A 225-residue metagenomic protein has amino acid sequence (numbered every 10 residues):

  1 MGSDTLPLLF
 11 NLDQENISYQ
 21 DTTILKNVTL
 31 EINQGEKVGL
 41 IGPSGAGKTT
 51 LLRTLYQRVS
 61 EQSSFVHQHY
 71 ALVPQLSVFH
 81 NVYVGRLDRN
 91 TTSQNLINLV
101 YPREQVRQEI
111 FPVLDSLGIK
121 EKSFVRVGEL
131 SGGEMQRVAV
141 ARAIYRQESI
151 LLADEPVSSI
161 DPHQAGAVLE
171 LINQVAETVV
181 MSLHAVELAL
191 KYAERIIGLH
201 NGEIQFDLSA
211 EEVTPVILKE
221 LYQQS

Functional and structural regions predicted by a protein language model:
F10-L12, L25: Conserved structural motif at the start of ABC-family nucleotide-binding domains
N95-K122: Conserved ABC ATPase "signature" region
R126-L130, E134: Conserved ABC ATPase signature
V140: Hydrophobic anchor residue at the start of the ABC signature
L151-D154: Catalytic Walker B motif of ABC-type/P-loop ATPase nucleotide-binding domains
L183-H184: H-loop/switch region of ABC-family ATPase nucleotide-binding domains
E203-S225: Conserved beta-strand-loop-alpha-helix hinge in the C-terminal portion of ABC ATPase nucleotide-binding domains
